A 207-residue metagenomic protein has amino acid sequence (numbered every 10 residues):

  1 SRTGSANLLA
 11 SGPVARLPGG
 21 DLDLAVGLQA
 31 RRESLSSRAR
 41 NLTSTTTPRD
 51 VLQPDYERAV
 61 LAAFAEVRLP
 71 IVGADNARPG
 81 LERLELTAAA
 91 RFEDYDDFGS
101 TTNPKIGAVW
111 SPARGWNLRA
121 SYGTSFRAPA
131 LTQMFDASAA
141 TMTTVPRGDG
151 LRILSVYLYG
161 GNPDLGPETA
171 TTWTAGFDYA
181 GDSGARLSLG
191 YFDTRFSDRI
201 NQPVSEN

Functional and structural regions predicted by a protein language model:
S1, T47-D55, A89-D94, G160-P163: Extracellular loop and loop/strand-boundary signature of outer-membrane beta-barrel proteins
R2-G4, G20, E57-A63, S100-T102 (+2 more regions): Residues that define the transmembrane beta-barrel architecture of outer-membrane proteins
G12-R16, R58, L69-I71, F92 (+3 more regions): Residue-level signature of outer-membrane beta-barrel architecture
V14, A30-S36, I71, A90-D96 (+4 more regions): Transmembrane beta-strands of outer-membrane beta-barrel pores
A15-L22, V72-L84, G115, S183-G184: Short loop/turn motifs that connect adjacent beta-strands in outer-membrane beta-barrel proteins
L22-L28, A63, E82-A88, P104 (+3 more regions): Transmembrane beta-strands of outer-membrane beta-barrel proteins
S36-T43, A77-G80, F98-P104, T132-D136 (+1 more regions): Outer-membrane beta-barrel translocator domains and adjoining extracellular loop/strand segments of Gram-negative
A128-S188: Outer-membrane beta-barrel signature, preferentially recognizing the C-terminal barrel domain of Gram-negative
